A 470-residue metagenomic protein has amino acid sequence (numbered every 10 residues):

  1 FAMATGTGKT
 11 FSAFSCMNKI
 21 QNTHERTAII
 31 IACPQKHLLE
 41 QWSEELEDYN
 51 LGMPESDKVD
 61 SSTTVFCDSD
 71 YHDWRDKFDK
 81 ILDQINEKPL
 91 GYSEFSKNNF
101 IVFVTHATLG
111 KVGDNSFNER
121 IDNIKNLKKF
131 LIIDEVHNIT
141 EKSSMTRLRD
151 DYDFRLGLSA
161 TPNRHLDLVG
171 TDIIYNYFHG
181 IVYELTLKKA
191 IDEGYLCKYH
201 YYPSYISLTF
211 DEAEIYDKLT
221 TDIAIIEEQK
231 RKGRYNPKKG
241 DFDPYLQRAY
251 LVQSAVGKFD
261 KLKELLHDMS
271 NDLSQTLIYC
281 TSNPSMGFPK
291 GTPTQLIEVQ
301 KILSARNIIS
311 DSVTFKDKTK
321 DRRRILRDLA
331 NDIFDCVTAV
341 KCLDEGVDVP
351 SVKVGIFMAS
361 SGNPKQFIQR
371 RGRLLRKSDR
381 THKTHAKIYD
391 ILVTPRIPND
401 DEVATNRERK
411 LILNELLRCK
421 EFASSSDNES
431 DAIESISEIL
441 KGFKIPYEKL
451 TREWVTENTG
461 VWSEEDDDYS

Functional and structural regions predicted by a protein language model:
F1-C16: Walker A/P-loop
E25-N50, T108, P284: Conserved Walker A/P-loop ATP-binding site and its immediately adjacent core in helicase/helicase-like ATPase domains
H37-K77: Conserved helix-turn-beta segment of the N-terminal RecA-like "Helicase ATP-binding" lobe in SF1/SF2 helicases
E94-D114, R327-E345: Conserved two-lobed SF2 helicase motor
H106-L109, F117-R164: SF2 helicase catalytic motif II
I139, I309-S426: Conserved RecA-like P-loop NTPase helicase motor core
E141-L196: Post-DEXD/H (motif II) to motif III coupling segment of the RecA-like Helicase ATP-binding lobe
I226-I325: Conserved helicase/translocase motor-coupling segment
